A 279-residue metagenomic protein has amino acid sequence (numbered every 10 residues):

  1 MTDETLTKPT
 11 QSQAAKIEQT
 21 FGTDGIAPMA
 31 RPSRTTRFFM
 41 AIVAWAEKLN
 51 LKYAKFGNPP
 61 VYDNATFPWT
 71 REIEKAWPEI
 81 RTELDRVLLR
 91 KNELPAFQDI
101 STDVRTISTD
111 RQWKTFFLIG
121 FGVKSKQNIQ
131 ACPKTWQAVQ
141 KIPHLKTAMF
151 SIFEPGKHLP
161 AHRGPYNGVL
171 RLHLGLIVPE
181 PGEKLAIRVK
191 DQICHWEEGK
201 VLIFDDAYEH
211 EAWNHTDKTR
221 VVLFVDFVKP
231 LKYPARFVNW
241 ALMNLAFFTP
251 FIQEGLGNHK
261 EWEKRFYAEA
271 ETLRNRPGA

Functional and structural regions predicted by a protein language model:
M1-R163, R220, P234-A279: Fe(II)/2-oxoglutarate oxygenase catalytic core
K146, K157, G168-L172, Y208: Short beta-strand or tight-loop elements that sit immediately N-terminal to catalytic metal-binding acidic residues
I152-E154, P165-P181: Short, conserved beta-strand element in jelly-roll/cupin
L159-H162, F204, H210-T216: Short beta-strand His + acidic residue motifs that chelate non-heme Fe in jelly-roll/DSBH and cupin folds
R171-L176, I203, K218-P234: A short hydrophobic beta-strand segment most commonly corresponding to one strand of the jelly-roll/cupin
I177-E198: A short beta-strand-loop-beta hairpin characteristic of the jelly-roll/cupin
P181, D217-K218: Short strand-connecting beta-turns/loops that link adjacent beta-strands
C194-E209: Conserved metal-binding segment of the jelly-roll/cupin
